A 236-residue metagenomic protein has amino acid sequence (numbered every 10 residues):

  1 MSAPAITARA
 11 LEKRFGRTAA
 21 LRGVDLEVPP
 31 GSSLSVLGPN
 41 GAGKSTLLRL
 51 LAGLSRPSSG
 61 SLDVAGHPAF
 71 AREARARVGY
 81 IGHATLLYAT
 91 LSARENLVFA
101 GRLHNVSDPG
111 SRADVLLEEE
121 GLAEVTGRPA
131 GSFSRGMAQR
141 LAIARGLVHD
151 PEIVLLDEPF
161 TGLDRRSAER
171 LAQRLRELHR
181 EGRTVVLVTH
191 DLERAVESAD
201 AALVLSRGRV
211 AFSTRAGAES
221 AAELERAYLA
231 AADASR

Functional and structural regions predicted by a protein language model:
A52: Helix-to-loop junction immediately C-terminal to a conserved catalytic motif
G60-F70, A74, F212: Conserved ABC transporter NBD signature motif
V98, R102-V125: Conserved ABC ATPase "signature" region
D150: Conserved catalytic motifs of ABC-family nucleotide-binding domains
V154-D157: Catalytic Walker B motif of ABC-type/P-loop ATPase nucleotide-binding domains
R165-S167: Helix N-cap at the start of a conserved alpha-helix in ABC-type nucleotide-binding domains
T189-H190: H-loop/switch region of ABC-family ATPase nucleotide-binding domains
